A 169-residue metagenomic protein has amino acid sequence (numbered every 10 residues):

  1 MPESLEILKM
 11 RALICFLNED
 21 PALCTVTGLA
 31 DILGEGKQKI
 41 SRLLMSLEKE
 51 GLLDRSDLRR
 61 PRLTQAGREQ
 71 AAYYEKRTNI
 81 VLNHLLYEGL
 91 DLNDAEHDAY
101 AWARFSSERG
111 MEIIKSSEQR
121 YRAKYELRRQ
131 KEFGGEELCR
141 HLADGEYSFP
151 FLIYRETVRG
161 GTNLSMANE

Functional and structural regions predicted by a protein language model:
M1-A12: Short alpha-helical segments that sit at the start of domains
L17-A22, E75: Short helix-capping/hinge SLiMs at alpha-helix to coil transitions
A22-I32: Short acidic, hydrophobic short linear motifs in intrinsically disordered regions
L29, I40-E50: Basic amphipathic alpha-helical segments that dock to polyanions
E48-L58: A short, conserved structural fragment
R59-R77: Basic, amphipathic "hinge/linker" alpha-helix immediately C-terminal to the N-terminal HTH DNA-binding motif
Y100-E169: C-terminal regulatory/oligomerization modules of transcriptional regulators
